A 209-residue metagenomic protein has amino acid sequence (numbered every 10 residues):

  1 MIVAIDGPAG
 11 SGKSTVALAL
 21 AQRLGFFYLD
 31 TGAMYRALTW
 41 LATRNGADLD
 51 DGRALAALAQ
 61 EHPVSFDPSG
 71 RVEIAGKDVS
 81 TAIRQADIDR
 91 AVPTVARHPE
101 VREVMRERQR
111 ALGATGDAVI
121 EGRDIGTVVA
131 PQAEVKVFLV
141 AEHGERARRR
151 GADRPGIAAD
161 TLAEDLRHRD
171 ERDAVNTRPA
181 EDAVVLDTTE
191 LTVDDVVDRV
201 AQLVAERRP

Functional and structural regions predicted by a protein language model:
V3-I5: Hydrophobic anchor at the beta1->P-loop junction of P-loop NTPases
P8: P-loop (Walker A) phosphate-binding loop of NTP-binding proteins
K13: Conserved lysine of the Walker
V16: Hydrophobic positions on the alpha1 helix immediately C-terminal to the Walker A/P-loop
Q22-Q85: N-terminal phosphate/diphosphate-binding loop that engages ATP/GTP or pyrophosphate donors across diverse enzyme folds
S80-P155: ATP-dependent NMP and nucleoside kinases share a basic, alpha-helical "lid"
Q109-G116, R123-Q132, G156-R199: Small-molecule kinase domains that catalyze NTP-dependent phosphoryl transfer to phosphate-bearing small molecules
K136-L139, H143, V185, T192-V193 (+1 more regions): Glycine-rich phosphate-binding loops of nucleotide-dependent enzymes
